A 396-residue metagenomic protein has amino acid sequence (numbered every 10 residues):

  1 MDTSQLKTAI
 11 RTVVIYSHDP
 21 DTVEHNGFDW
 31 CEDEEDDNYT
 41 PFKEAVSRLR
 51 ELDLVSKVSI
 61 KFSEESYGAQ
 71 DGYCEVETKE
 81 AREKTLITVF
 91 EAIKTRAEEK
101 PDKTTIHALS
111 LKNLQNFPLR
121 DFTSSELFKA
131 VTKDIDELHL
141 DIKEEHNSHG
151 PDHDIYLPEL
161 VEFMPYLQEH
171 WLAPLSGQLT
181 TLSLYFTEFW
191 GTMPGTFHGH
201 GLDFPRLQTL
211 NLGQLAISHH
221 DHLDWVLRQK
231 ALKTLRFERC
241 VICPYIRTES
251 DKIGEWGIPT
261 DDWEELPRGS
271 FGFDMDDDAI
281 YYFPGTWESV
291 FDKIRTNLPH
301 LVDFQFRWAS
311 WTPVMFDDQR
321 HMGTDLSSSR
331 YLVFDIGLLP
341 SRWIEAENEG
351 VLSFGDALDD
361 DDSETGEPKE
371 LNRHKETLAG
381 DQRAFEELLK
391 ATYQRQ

Functional and structural regions predicted by a protein language model:
M1-D2, Y39-S47, L86-E98, P118-L127 (+6 more regions): Leucine-rich repeat
M1-T123, I135-H139: N-terminal adaptor/linker regions at the entrance to substrate-recognition repeat cores in CRL/SCF substrate receptors
S4-T12, R50-K57, T95-A108, K129-L138 (+7 more regions): Leucine-rich repeat
V14-D21, I60-S66, S110-N116, H139-H146 (+5 more regions): Concave beta-strand-loop units of leucine-rich repeat
D21-E35, D71-A81, D152-L160, E249-D278: A solvent-exposed, charged loop/short amphipathic helix patch at secondary-structure junctions
L114, P118, H146-A173, Y185-L207 (+2 more regions): Eukaryote-skewed repeat-based solenoidal scaffolds used as protein-protein interaction platforms, primarily
K133-E162, W171-L184, T312, R320-L352 (+1 more regions): Long, K/E/R/D-enriched contiguous segments that form extended
R206-Q396: Leucine-rich solenoid repeat modules
